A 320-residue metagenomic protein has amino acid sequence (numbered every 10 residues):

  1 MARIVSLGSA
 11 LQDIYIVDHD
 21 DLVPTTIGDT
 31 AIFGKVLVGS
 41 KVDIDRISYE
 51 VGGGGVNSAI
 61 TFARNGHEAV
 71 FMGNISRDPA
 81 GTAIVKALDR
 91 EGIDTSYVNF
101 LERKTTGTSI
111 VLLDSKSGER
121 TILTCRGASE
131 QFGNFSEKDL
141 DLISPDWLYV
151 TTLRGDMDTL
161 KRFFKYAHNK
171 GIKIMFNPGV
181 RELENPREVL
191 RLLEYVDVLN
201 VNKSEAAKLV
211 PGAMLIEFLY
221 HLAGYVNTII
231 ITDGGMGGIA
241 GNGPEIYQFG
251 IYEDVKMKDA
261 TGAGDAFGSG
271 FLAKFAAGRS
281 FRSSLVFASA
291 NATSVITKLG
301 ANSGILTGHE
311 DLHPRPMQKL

Functional and structural regions predicted by a protein language model:
M1-M72, P79-A83: Glycine-rich phosphate/adenosyl-contacting loop at the front of the ribokinase-like
R3-V5, A10, I16, D21-P24 (+1 more regions): Conserved phosphate-binding/catalytic region of the ribokinase-like
G73-R77, S96-T105, I230-D233, G250: Beta-strand->loop->alpha-helix junctions that form or flank phosphate-binding loops in nucleotide-handling enzymes
S96-L101, V111-T152: Conserved phosphate-binding/catalytic loop of the ribokinase/pfkB sugar-kinase fold
H168-K173, V180-F249, K256: Conserved phosphate/ATP/ADP-binding segment of small-molecule kinases
